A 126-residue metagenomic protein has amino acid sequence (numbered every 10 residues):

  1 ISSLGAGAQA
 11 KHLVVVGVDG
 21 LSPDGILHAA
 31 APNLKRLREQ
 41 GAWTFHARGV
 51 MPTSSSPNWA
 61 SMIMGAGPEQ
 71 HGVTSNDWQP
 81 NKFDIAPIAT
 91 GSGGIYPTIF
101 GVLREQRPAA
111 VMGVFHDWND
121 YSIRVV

Functional and structural regions predicted by a protein language model:
S2-S3: N-terminal signal peptide c-region/cleavage motif recognized by signal peptidases
Q9-A10, P23-E105: Active-site nucleophile/metal-coordination loop of metallo-enzymes that catalyze phosphate/sulfate and related
S92-V126: Feature for exported/extracytoplasmic and membrane-associated proteins, marking the mature portion
